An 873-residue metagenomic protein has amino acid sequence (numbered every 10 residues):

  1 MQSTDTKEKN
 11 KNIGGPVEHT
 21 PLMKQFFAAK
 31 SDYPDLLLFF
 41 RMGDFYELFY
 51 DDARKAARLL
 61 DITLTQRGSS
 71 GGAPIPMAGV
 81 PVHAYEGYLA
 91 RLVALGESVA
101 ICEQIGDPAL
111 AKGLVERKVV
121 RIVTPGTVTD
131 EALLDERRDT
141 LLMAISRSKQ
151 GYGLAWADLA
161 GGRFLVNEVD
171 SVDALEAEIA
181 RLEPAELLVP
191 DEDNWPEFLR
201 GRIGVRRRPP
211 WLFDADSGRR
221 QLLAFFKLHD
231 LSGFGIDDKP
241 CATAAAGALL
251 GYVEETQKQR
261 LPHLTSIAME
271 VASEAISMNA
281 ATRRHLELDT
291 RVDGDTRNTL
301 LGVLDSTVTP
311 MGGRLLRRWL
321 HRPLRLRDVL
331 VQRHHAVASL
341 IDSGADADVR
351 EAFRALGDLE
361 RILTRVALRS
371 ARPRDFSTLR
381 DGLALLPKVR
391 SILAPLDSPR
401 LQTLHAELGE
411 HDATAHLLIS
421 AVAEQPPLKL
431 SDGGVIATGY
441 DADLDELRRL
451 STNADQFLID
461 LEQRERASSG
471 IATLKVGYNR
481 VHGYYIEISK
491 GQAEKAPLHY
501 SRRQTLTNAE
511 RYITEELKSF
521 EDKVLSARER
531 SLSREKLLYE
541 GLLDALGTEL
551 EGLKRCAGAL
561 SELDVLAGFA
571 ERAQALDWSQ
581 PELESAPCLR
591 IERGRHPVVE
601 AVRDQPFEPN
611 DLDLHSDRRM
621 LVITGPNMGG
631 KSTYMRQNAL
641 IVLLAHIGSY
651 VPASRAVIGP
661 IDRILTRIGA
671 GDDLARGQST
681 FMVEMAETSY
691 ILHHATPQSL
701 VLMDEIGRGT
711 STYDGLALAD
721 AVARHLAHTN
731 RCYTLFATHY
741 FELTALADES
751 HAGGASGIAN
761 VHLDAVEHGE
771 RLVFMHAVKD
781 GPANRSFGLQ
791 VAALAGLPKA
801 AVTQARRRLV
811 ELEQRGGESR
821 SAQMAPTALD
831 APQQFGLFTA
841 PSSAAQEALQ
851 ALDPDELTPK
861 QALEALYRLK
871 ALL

Functional and structural regions predicted by a protein language model:
M1-S339, A347, E351-A367, A371-Q463: Charged catalytic and DNA/RNA-contacting regions of genome-maintenance and nucleic-acid-processing enzymes
H19-M23, F39, Y50, G79-L89 (+32 more regions): Amphipathic alpha-helical transducer elements in NTP-driven molecular machines
F26, G43, L92, E103 (+13 more regions): Residue-level signature of catalytic and energy-coupling elements of molecular machines, predominantly ATP/GTP-dependent
Y50-A53, K239, V308, R318-W319 (+3 more regions): ATPase nucleotide-binding head domains, primarily ABC-like/P-loop NTPase cores
C102, P125-L134, R260, A394-R400 (+7 more regions): Active-site phosphate-binding and catalytic loops of NTP-dependent enzymes
F213-Q221, L228, I276-S277, T282 (+5 more regions): Amphipathic heptad-repeat alpha-helical coiled-coil/stalk segments that mediate oligomerization, filament/stalk
L506, E510-D544: Extended, charged coiled-coil "arm/hinge" scaffolds of SMC/Rad50-like chromosome-maintenance ATPases and other large
S842-L873: C-terminal tails and terminal domains of large nucleic-acid-associated and other macromolecular-machine proteins
